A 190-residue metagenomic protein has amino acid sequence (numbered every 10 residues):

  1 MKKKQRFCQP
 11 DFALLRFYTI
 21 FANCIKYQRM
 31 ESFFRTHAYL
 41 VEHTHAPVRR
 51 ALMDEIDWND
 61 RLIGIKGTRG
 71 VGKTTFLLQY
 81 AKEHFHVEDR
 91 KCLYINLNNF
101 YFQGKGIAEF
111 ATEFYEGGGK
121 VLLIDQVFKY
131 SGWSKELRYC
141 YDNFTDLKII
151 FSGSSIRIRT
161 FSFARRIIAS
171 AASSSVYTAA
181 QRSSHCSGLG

Functional and structural regions predicted by a protein language model:
M1-G190: Phosphate-binding site recognition
